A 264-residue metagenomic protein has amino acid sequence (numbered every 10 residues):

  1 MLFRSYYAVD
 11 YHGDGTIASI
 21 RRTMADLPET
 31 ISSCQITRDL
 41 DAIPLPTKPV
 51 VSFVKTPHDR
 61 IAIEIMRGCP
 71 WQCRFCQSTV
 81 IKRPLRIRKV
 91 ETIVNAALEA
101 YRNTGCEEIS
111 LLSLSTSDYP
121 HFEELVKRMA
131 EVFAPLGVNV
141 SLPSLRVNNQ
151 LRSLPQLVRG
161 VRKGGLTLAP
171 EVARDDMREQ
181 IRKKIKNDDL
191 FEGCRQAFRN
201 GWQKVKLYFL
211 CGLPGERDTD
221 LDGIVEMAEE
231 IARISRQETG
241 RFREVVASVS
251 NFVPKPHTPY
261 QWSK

Functional and structural regions predicted by a protein language model:
M1, G68-C69, C73-C76, I93 (+4 more regions): Conserved structural-core and active-site-/substrate-pathway-adjacent residues in large, well-folded domains of enzymes
M1-S78, P84-L85: Acidic, low-complexity intrinsically disordered segments
Y7, F75, Y208-F209, F252 (+1 more regions): Aromatic side chains
M24, V249-K264: Radical SAM enzyme [4Fe-4S]-AdoMet core and its adjacent flexible, acidic and glycine-rich loops/tails across
V80, I181-I185, Q261-K264: Short glycine-enriched, charge-decorated loop/helix-capping segments at active-site entrances that position
R83-A96: Non-heme iron-sulfur electron-transfer modules
L98-S250, P254: Conserved SAM/AdoMet-binding glycine-rich loop
